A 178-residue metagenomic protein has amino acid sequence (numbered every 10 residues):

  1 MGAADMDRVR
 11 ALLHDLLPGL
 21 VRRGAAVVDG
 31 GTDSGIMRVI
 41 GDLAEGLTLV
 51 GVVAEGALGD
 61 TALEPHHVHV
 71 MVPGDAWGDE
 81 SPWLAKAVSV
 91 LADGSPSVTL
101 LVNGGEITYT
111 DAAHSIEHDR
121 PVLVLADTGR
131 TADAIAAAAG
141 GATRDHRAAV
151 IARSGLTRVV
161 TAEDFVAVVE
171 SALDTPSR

Functional and structural regions predicted by a protein language model:
G2-A162, V168-V169: Acidic/glycine-enriched connector segments
D174-R178: Polar low-complexity intrinsically disordered regions
